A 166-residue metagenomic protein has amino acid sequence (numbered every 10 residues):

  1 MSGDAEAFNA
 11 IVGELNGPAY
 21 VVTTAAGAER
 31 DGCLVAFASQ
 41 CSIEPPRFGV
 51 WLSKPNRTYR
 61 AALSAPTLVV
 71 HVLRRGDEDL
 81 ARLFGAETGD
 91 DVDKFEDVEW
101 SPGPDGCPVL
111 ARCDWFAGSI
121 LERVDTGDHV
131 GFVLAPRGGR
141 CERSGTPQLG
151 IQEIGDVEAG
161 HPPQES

Functional and structural regions predicted by a protein language model:
M1-S166: Basic, polyanion-binding surface patches
